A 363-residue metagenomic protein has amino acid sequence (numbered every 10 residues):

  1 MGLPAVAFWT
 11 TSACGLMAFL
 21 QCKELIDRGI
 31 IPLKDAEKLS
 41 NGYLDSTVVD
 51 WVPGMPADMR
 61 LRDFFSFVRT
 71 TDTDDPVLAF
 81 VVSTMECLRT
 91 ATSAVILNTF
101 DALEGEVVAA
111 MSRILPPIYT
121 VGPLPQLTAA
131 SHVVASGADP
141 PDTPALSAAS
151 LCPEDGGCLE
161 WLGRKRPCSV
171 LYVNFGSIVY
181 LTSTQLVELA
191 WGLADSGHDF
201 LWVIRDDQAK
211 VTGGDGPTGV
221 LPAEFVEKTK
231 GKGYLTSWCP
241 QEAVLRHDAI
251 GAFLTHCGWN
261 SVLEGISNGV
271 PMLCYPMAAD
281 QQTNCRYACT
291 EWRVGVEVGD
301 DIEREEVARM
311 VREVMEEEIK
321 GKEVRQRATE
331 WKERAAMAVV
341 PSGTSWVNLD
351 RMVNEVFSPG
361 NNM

Functional and structural regions predicted by a protein language model:
M1-A243, D248, A252, I266-N268 (+1 more regions): Nucleotide-sugar-dependent glycosyltransferase catalytic domains
T255: A short, small-residue-rich loop immediately preceding and capping a beta-strand
G258: Aromatic "clamp/platform" in nucleotide-sugar-dependent glycosyltransferases that forms part of the donor/acceptor
